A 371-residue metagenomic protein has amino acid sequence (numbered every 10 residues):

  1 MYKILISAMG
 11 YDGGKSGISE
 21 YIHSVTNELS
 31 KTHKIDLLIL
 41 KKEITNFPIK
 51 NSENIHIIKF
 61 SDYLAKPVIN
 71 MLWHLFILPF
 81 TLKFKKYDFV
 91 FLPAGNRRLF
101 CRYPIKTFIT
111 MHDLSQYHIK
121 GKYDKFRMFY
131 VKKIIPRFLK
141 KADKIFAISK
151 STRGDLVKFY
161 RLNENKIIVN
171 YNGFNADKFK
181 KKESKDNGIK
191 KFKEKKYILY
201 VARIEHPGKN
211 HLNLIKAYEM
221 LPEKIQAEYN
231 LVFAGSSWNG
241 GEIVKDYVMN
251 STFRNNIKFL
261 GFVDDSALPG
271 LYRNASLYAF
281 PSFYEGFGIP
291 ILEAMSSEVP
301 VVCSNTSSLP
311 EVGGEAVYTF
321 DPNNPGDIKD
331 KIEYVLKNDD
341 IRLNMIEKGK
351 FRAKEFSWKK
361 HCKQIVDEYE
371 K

Functional and structural regions predicted by a protein language model:
M1-K371: Carbohydrate transferase catalytic cores enriched for Leloir-type hexosyltransferases
